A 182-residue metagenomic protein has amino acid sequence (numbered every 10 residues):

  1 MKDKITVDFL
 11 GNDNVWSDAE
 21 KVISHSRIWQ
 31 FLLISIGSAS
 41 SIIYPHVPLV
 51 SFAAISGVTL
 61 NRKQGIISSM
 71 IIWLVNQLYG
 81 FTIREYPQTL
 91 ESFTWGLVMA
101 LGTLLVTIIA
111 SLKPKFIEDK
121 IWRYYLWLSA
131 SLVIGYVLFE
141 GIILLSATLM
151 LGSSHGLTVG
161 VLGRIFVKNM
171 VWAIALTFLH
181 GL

Functional and structural regions predicted by a protein language model:
K2-L60, Q64-I67: Hydrophobic transmembrane alpha-helices
L10-K21, I28-S35, A39-S40, L90 (+5 more regions): Long, compositionally biased intrinsically disordered regulatory segments in eukaryotic proteins
S17-A19, I28-I42, V75, L145-G163 (+1 more regions): Juxtamembrane/disordered regions of integral membrane proteins
I34, G65-N76, Y124-V133: Central hydrophobic cores of alpha-helical transmembrane segments in multi-pass integral membrane proteins
S40-S111: Alpha-helical membrane segments and adjacent membrane-interface helices in multi-pass membrane proteins
K113-L182: Membrane-embedded alpha-helical hairpins and interfacial helices in multi-pass inner-membrane proteins
